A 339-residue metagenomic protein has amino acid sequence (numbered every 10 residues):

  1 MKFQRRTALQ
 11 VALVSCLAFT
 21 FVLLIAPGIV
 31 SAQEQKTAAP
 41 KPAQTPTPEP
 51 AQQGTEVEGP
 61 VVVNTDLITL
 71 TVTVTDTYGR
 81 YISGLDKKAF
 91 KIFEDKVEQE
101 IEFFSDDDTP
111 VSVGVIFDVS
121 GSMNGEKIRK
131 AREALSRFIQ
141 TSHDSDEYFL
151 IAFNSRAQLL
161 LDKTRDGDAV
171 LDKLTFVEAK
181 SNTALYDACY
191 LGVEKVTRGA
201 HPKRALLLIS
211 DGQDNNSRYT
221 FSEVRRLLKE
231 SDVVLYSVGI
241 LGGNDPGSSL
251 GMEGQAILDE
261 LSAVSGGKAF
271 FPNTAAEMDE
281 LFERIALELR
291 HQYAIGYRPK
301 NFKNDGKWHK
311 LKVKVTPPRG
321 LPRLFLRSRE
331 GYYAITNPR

Functional and structural regions predicted by a protein language model:
M1, L17-F19, I151, E280: Short non-domain terminal segments
M1-Q10: N-terminal secretory signal peptides that target proteins for export/translocation
F3, L23, I29-A32: N-terminal targeting leaders that route proteins to membranes or the secretory/organellar pathways
Q4, T20-V22, N154: Compositionally biased, low-structure terminal segments
A8, L17, A32-E34: Long, contiguous interaction/targeting segments characteristic of exported/extracellular or secretory-pathway proteins
A12-P27: Bacterial N-terminal signal peptides
A32-R339: Scaffold/interface architecture of coatomer-like assemblies
